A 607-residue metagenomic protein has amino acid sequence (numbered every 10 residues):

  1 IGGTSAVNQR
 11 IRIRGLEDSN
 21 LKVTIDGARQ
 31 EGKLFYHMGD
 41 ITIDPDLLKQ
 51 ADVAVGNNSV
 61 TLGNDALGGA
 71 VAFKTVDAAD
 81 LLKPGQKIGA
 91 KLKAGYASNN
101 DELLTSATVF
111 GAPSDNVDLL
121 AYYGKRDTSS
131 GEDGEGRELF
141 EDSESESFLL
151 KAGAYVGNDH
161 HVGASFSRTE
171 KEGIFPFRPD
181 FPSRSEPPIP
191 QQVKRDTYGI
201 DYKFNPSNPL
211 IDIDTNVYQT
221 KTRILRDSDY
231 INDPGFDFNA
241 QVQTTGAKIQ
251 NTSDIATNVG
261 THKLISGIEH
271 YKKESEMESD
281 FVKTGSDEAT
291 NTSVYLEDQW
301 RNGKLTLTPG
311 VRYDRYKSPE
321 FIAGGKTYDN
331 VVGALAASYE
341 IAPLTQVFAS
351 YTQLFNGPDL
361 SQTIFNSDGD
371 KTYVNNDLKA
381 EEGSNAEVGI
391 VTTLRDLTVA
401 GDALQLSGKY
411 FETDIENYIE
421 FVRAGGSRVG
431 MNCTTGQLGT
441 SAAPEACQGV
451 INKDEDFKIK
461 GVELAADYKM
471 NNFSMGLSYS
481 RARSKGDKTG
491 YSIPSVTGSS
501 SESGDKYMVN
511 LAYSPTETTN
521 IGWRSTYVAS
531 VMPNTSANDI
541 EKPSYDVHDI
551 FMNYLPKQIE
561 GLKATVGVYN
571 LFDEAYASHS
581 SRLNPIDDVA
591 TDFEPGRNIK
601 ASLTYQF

Functional and structural regions predicted by a protein language model:
I1-K83, D101, T197, T220 (+1 more regions): Acidic, small-polar-rich N-terminal luminal/periplasmic segments of exported/outer-membrane proteins
L62-G63, A78-I88, D115-N116, D159 (+8 more regions): Short loop/turn motifs that connect adjacent beta-strands in outer-membrane beta-barrel proteins
A72, A79, K87, A97 (+2 more regions): Periplasmic-side early beta-strands and strand-to-turn transitions of outer-membrane beta-barrels
A94, A121, D212-S228, F348 (+4 more regions): Membrane-embedded beta-barrel scaffold of Gram-negative outer-membrane proteins
G134-E135, L139-S143, D159-I213, T220-T244 (+2 more regions): Flexible loop and strand-edge segments within Gram-negative outer membrane beta-barrel domains
G157, T261, G285-T413, A512-T516: Structural signature of Gram-negative outer-membrane beta-barrels, strongest in the C-terminal barrel of TonB-dependent
R301-L307, A403-D414, L438-T535, T604-Q606: Gram-negative outer-membrane beta-barrel transporters
F355-N356, E416-N417, F421, S530-V531 (+1 more regions): C-terminal beta-signal and adjacent terminal beta-strands/loops of Gram-negative outer-membrane beta-barrel proteins
